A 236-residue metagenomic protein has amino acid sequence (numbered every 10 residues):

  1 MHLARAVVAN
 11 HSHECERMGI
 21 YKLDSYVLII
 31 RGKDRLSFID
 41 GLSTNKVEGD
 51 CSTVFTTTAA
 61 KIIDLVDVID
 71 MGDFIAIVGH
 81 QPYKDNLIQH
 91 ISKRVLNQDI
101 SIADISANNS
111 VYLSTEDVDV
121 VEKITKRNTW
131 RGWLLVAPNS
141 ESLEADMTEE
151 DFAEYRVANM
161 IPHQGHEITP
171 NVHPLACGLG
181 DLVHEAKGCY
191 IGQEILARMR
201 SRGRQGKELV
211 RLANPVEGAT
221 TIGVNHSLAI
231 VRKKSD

Functional and structural regions predicted by a protein language model:
H2, V7, E14, T58-I62 (+5 more regions): Glycine-rich, small/acidic residue-mixed loop/short-helix segments
H2-L65: Acidic, proline/glycine-enriched N-terminal capping motif
G19-I30, D67-H163: Acidic, low-complexity central loop/insert segments
K33-D34, P82, E194: Alpha-helix/helix-capping structural signal
L36-S37, K61-I63, D85-L87, D117-V121 (+3 more regions): Short, surface-exposed beta-strand/loop "edge" segments at domain boundaries and coil↔beta transitions
D40-E48, Q89-N97, S201: Short, intrinsically disordered, mixed-charge
T44, E48-T57, L113-V121, L212-E217: Short amphipathic alpha-helix segments
E48-G49, D104-N109, R204-K207: Short domain-boundary/entry signatures in modular proteins, especially in secreted/extracellular architectures
